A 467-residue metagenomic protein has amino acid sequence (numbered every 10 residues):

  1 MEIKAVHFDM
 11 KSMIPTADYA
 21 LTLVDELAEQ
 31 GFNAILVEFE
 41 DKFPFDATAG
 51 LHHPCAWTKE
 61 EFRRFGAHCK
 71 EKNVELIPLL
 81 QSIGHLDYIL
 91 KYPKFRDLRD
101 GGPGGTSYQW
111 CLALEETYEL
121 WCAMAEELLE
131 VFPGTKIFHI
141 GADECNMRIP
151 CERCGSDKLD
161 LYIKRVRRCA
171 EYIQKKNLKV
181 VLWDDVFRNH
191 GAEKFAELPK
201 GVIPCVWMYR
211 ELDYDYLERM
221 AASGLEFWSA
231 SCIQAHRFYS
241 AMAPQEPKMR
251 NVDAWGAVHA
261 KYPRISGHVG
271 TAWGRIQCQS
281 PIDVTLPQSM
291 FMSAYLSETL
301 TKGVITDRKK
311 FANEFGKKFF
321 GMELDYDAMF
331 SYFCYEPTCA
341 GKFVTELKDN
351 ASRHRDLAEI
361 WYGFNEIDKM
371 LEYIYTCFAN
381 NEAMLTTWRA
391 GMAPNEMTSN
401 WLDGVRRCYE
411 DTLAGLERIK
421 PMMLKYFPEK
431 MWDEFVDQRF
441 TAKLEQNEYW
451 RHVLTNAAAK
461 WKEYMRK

Functional and structural regions predicted by a protein language model:
M1-K4, T16-D25, R64-A67, N73 (+3 more regions): Substrate-binding groove of N-acetylhexosamine-processing glycoside hydrolases
M1-M13, F32: Conserved, charge-rich beta-strand/loop surface module that forms ligand/interface-binding patches within domains
E2, E26-E29, A34-E75, G84-E119 (+2 more regions): Aromatic- and acidic-residue-enriched carbohydrate-binding clefts of CAZyme catalytic domains
H7, L79, G141: Generic enzyme active-site microenvironment
D9, W110, S331: Generic anion/oxyanion-binding catalytic loop in active/binding sites
M10, H52, M242-Q245: Short, flexible active-site loop motifs that bind/organize anionic cofactors or intermediates
K11, E40-K42, Q81-I83, D143-C145 (+4 more regions): An acidic- and aromatic-residue-enriched active-site/binding cleft used to recognize and process polar
I14, L21, A56-K59: Generic alpha-helical scaffold signal
